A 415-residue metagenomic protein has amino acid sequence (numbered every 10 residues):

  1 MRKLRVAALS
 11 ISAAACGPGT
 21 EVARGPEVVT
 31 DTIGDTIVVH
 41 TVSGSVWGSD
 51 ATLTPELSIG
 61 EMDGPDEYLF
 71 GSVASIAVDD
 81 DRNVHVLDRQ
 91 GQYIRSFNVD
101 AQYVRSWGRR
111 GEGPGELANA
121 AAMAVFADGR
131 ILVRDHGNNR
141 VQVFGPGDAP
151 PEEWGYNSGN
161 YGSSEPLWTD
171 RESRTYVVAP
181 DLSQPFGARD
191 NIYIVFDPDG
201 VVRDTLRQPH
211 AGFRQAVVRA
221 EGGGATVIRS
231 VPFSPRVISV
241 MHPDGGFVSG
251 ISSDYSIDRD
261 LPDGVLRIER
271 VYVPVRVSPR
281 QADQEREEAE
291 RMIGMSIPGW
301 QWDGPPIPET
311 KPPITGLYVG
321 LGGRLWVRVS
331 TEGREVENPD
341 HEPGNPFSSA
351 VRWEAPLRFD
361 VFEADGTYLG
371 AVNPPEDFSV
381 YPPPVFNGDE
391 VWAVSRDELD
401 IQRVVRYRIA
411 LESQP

Functional and structural regions predicted by a protein language model:
M1-A14: Sec-dependent bacterial lipoprotein signal peptides
C16-P415: Eukaryotic scaffold repeat domains enriched in small/polar residues
